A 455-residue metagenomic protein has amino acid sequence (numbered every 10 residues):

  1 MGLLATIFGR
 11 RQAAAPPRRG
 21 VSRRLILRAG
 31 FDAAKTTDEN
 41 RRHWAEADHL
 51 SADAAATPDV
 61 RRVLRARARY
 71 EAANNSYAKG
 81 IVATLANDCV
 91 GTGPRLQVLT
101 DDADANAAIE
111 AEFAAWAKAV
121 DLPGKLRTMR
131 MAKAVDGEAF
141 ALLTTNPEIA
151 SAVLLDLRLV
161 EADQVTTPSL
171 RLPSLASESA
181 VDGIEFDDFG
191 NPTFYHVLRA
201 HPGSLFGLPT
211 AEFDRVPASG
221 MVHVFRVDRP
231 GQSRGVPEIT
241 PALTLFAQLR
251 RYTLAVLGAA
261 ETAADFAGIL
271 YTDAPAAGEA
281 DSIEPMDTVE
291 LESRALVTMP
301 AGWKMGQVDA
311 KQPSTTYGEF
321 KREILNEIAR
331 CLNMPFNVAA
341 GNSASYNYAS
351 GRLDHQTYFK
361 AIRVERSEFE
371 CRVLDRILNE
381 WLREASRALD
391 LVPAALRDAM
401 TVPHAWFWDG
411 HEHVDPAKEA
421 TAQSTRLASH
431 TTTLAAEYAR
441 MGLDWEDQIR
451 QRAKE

Functional and structural regions predicted by a protein language model:
M1-P94: N-terminal-proximal low-complexity accessory segments that begin disordered and transition into the first
R69-V227, R426: Structured, mid-chain assembly/scaffold modules that mediate subunit interfaces within large macromolecular complexes
L99-E110, V297-D415: Surface-exposed loop-to-helix/strand elements on domain peripheries
F113, L325, L434: Generic structural marker for isolated residues within well-ordered, non-membrane alpha-helices of soluble domains
T128-M129, T144, A259-A267, A339-S343 (+2 more regions): Short coil/turn segments at secondary-structure boundaries
G190, I328, E437: Acidic/polar, glycine-anchored loop/turn motif associated with catalytic or activation segments that engage anionic
M221-L353, A395-R397: Extended, charged amphipathic alpha-helical segments
H413-E455: Charged substrate- and nucleic-acid-binding regions of tRNA-handling and nucleotidyl-transfer enzymes, centered on
